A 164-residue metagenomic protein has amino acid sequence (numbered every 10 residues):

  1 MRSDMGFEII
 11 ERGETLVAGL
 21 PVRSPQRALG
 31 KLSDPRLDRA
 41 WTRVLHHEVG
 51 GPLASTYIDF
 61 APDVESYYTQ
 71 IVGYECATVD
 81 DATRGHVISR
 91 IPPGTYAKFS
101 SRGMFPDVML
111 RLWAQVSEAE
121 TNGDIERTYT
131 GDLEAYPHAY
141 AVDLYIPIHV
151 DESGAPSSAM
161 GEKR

Functional and structural regions predicted by a protein language model:
M1-R164: A solvent-exposed interaction/effector surface
